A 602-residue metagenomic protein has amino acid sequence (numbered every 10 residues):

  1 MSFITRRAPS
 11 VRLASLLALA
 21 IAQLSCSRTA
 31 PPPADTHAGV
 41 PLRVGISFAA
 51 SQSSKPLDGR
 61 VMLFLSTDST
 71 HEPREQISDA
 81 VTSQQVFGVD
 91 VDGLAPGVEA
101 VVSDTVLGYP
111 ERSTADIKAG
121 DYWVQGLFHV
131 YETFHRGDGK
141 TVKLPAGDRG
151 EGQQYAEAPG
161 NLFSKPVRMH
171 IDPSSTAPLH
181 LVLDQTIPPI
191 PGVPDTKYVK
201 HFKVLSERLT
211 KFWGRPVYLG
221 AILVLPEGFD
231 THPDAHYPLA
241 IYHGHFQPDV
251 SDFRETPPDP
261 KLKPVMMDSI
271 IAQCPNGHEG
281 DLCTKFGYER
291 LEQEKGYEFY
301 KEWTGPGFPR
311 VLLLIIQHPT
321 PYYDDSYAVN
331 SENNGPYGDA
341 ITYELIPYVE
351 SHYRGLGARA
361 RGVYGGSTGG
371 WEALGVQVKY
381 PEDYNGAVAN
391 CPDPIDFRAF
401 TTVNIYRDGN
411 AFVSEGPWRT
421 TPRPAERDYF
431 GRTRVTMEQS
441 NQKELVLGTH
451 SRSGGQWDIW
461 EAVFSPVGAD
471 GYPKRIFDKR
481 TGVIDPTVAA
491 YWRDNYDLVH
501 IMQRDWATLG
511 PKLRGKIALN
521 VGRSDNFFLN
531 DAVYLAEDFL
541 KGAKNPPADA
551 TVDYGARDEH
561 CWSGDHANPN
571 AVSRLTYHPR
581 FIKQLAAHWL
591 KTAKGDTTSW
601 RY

Functional and structural regions predicted by a protein language model:
S2-S15: Bacterial N-terminal signal peptides that target proteins for export
A22-S25: C-terminal motif of bacterial Sec signal peptides marking the signal peptidase cleavage site
S27-T29: Bacterial signal peptide processing site
P31-A38: Low-complexity, Pro/Thr/Ser/Gly/Ala-rich linker/spacer regions in secreted, extracellular modular proteins
A38-F48, S54-V61, Y218-I222, I241: Contiguous beta-strand segments within globular domains
S51, T67-Y602: Non-catalytic cap/lid and distal C-terminal segments of serine-dependent acyl enzymes
